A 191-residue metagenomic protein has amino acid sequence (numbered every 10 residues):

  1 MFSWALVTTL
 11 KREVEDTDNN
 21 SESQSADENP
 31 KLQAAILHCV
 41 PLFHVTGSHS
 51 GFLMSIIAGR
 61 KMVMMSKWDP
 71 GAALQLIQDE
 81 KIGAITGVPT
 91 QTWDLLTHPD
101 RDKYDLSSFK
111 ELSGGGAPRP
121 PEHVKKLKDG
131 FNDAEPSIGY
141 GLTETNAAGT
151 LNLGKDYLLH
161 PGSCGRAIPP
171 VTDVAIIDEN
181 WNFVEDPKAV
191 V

Functional and structural regions predicted by a protein language model:
F2-A35, F43-A84, H98: Conserved AMP-binding/adenylation subdomain of ANL enzymes
S23-A26, Y157-C164: Short, P/G- and charge-enriched loop/turn segments at secondary-structure junctions
E28-P30, D105-L106, D186: Short, flexible hinge/linker loops that cap or flank conserved catalytic cores
I57-R60, L74, I82-G87, L96-L159 (+2 more regions): Gly/Ser/Thr-rich phosphate-binding loop
A175-V191: Conserved beta-loop-beta connector loops within the AMP-binding
